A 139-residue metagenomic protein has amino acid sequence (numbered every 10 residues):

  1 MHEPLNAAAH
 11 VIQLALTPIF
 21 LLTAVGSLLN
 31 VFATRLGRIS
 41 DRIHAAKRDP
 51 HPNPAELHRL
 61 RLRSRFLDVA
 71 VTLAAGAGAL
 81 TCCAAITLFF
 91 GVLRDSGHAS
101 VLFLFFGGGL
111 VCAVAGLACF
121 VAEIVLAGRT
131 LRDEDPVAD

Functional and structural regions predicted by a protein language model:
M1-D139: Cytosol-facing regions at membranes
